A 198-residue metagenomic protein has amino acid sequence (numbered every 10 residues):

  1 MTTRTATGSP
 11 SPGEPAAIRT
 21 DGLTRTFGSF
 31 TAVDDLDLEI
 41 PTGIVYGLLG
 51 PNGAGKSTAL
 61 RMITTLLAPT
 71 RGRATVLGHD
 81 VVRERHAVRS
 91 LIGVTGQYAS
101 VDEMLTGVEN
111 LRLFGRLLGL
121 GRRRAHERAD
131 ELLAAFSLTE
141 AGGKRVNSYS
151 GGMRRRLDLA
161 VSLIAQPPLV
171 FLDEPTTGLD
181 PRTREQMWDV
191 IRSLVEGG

Functional and structural regions predicted by a protein language model:
G72-R83, A87-V88: Conserved ABC transporter NBD signature motif
R112, R116, R123-A141: Conserved ABC ATPase "signature" region
Q166: Conserved catalytic motifs of ABC-family nucleotide-binding domains
V170-D173: Catalytic Walker B motif of ABC-type/P-loop ATPase nucleotide-binding domains
E185-G197: Helical segment within the ABC ATPase nucleotide-binding domain
